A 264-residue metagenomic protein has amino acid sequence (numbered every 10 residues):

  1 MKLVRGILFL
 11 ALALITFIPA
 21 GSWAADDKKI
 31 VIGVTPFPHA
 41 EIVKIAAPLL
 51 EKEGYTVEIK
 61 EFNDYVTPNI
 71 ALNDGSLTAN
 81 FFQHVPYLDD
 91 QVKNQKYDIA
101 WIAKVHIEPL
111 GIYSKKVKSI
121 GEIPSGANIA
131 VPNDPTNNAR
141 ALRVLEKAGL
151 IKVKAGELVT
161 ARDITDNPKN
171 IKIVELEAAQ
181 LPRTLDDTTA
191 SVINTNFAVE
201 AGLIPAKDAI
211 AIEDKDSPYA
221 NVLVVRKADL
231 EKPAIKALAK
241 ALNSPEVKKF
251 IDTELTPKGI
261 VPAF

Functional and structural regions predicted by a protein language model:
D26-F37, Y55-E61, N128-I129: Short, well-ordered beta-strand elements
K29-A46, N63-T67, H84: Extracytoplasmic "Venus flytrap"
I59-I70, E157-R183: Short helix-initiation/N-cap motifs at beta->coil->alpha
N73-Q83, A127, L150, K169-K172 (+1 more regions): Alpha-to-beta junction loops
D90-I102, V117, D187, V192 (+1 more regions): Ligand-binding "clamshell"
I102-I151, K248: A conserved helix-loop-strand patch within extracytoplasmic ligand-binding domains of the periplasmic binding
P109-I120, A220-K232: A bilobed periplasmic-binding-protein/Venus flytrap-type ligand-binding module shared by bacterial periplasmic
N137-E146, L242-P262: Periplasmic-binding protein-like
